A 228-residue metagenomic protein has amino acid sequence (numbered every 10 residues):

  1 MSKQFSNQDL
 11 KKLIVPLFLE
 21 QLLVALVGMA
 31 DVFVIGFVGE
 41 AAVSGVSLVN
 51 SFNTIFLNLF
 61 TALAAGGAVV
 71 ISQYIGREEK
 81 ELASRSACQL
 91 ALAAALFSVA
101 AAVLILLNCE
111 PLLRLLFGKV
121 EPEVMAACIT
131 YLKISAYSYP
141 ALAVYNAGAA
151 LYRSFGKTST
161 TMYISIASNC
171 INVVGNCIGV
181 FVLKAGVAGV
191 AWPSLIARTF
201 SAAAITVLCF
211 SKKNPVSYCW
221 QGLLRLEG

Functional and structural regions predicted by a protein language model:
M1-I14, I71-S138, V180-G228: Short alpha-helical transmembrane segments in multi-pass integral membrane proteins
N7-L26, A30, F52-L59, Y137 (+1 more regions): Residue-level signal for short hydrophobic patches within transmembrane helices of multi-pass membrane transporters
L26-M29, F37-E40, Y74-R77, S154-F155 (+1 more regions): Helix-loop interface residues and adjacent transmembrane-helix termini in multi-pass membrane transporters, primarily
I35-T54, P122-A127, V187-A188: Interfacial/gating helices of multi-pass transporter permease domains
V43-V103, L142-T161: Small-residue-rich hydrophobic transmembrane alpha-helices
I55-N58, N172-C177, S201-T206: Hydrophobic transmembrane alpha-helices of multi-pass small-molecule transporters
A94, L151-C177, A188, W192-L195: Alpha-helical transmembrane segments of multi-pass membrane transporters/permeases
F117-M125, L132, Y139-I166: Cytoplasmic helix-loop-helix junction between adjacent transmembrane helices in 12-TM secondary transporters
